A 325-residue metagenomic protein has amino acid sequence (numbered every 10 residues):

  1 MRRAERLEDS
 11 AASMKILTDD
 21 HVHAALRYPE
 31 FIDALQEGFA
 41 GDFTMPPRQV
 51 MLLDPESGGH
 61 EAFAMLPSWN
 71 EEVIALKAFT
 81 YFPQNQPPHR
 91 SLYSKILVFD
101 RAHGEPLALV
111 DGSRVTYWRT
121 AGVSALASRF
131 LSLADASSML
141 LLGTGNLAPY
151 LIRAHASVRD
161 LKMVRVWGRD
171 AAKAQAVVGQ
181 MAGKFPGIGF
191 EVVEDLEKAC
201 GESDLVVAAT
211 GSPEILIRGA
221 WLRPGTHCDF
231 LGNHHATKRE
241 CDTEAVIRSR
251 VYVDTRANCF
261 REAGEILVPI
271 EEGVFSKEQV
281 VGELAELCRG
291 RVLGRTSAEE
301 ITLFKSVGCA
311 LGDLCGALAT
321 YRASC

Functional and structural regions predicted by a protein language model:
R6-Y117, A125, D135, L311-L314 (+1 more regions): N-terminal ligand-binding/catalytic initiation module
S124, A136-A156, G168-R169, K173: Glycine-rich adenosine-cofactor-binding loop
S132-S138, R223-P224: Short helix-loop-beta connector
V158-A182: NAD(P)-binding Rossmann-fold cofactor-contacting core
I188-S203, R218-A220: Short acidic low-complexity segments
G201-E202, R223-P224, I247: Alpha-helix C-terminal capping/helix-to-coil transition sites in glycosyltransferase folds
P213-H227: Rossmann-fold NAD(P) dinucleotide-binding segment
G232-G290: Rossmann-fold NAD(P)-binding glycine/threonine-rich loop
